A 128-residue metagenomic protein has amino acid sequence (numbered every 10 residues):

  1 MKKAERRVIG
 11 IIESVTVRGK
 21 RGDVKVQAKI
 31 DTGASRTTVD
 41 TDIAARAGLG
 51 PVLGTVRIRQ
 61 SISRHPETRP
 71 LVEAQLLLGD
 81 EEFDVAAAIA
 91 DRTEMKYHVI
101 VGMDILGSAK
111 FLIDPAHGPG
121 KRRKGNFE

Functional and structural regions predicted by a protein language model:
M1-E128: Pepsin/retropepsin-fold aspartyl endopeptidases
